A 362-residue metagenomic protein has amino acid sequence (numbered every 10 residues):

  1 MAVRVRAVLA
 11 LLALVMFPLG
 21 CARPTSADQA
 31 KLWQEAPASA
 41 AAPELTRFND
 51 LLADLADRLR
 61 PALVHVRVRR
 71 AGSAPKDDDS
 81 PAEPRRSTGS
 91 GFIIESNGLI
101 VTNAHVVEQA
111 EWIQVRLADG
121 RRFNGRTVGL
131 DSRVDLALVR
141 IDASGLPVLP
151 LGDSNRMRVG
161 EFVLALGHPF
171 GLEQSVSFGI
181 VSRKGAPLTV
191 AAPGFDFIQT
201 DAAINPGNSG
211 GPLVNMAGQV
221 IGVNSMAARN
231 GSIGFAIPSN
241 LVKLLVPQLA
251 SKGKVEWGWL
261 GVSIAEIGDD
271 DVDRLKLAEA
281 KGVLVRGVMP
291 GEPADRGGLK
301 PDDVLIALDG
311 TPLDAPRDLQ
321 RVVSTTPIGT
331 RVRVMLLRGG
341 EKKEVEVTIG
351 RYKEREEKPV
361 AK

Functional and structural regions predicted by a protein language model:
M1-L9: Bacterial N-terminal signal peptides that target proteins for export
L12-M16: Gram-negative bacterial Sec-dependent N-terminal signal peptides
P18-G20: C-terminal motif of bacterial Sec signal peptides marking the signal peptidase cleavage site
A22-K281, R286-P290, D295-G297, P316-Q320 (+3 more regions): Serine-dependent protease modules
D302: Conserved catalytic motifs of ABC-family nucleotide-binding domains
L308-L313, G339: Short strand-turn-strand beta-turns centered on an Asx-Gly dipeptide
V345-V347: Edge beta-strands of extracellular beta-sandwich domains
